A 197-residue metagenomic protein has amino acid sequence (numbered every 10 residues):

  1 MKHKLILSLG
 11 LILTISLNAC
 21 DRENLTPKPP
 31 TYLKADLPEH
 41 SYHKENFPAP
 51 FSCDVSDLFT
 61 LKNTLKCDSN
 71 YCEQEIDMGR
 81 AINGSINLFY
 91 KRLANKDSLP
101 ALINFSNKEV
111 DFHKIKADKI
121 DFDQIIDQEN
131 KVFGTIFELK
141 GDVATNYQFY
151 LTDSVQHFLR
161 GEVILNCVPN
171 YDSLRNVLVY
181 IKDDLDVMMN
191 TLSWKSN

Functional and structural regions predicted by a protein language model:
M1-K2: N-terminal secretory signal peptides that target proteins for export/translocation
L5-T14: Sec-dependent N-terminal signal peptides
S16-A19: C-terminal motif of bacterial Sec signal peptides marking the signal peptidase cleavage site
D21-N24: Bacterial signal peptide processing site
K28-A49: Post-signal peptide N-terminal segment of mature Sec-exported envelope proteins
N46-N104: Secretory pathway targeting signatures of secreted, lumenal, and periplasmic proteins
N63, V110-K114, L192-S196: Sec/Tat-exported extracytoplasmic proteins
F122-N197: Short, well-structured beta-strand
